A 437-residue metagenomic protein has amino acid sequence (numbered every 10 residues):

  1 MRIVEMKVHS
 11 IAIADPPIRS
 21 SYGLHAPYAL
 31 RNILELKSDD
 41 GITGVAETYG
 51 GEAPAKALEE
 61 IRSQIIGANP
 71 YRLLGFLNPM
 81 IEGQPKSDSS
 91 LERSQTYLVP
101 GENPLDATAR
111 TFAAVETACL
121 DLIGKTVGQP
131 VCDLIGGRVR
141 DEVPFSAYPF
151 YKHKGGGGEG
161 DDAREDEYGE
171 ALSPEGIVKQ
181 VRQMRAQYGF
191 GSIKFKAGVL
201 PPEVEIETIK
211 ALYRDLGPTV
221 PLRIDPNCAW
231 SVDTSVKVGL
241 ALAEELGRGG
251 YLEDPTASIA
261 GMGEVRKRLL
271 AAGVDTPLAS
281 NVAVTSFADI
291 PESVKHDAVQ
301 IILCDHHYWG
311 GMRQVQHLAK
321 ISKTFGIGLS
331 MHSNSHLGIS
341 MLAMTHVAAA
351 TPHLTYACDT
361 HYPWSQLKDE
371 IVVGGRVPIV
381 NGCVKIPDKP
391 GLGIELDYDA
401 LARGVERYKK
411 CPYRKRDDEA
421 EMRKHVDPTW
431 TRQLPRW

Functional and structural regions predicted by a protein language model:
M1-V45, Y49, K56, P363-I371 (+2 more regions): Structured beta-strand/loop patches that form or line metal/cofactor-binding pockets in enzymes
I3, G41, V115, G128 (+7 more regions): Conserved, mostly hydrophobic/aromatic
V4-I13, L318, H336-W437: Flexible C-terminal active-site loop/helix
K37-T126, W430-W437: Metal- or metallocofactor-binding catalytic centers and their adjacent structured scaffolds across diverse enzyme
D106, R110, E116-G158: Glycine-rich, aromatic-flanked loop segments that form ligand/cofactor-binding clefts across common enzyme folds
V143-V178, A197-V199, P226-S231, A279-A283: Active-site mouth loops of central-metabolism enzymes
Q180-I193: Catalytic domains of carbohydrate-active enzymes, especially glycoside hydrolases
F195-S340: Catalytic core of soluble alpha/beta enzymes
